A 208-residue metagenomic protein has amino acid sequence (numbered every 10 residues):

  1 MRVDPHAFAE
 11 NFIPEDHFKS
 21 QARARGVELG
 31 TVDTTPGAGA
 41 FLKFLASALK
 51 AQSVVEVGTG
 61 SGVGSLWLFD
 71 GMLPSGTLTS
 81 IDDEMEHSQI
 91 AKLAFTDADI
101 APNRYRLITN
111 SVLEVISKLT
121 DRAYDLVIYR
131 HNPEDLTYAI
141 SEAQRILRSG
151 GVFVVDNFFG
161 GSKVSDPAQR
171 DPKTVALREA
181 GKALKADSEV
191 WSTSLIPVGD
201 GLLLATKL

Functional and structural regions predicted by a protein language model:
M1-L126, H131-V154, F158-L208: A short alpha-helical cap/connector motif
